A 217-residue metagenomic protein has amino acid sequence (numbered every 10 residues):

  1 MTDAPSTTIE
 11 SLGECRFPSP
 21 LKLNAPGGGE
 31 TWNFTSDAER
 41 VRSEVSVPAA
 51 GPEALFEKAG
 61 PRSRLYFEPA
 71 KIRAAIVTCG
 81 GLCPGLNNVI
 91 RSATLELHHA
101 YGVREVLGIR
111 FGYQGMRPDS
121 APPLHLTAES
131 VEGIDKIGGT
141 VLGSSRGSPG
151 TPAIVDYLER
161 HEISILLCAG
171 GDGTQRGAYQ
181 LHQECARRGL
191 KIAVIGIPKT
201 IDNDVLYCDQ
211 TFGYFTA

Functional and structural regions predicted by a protein language model:
M1-L23, E68-G115: N-terminal phosphate-binding or glycine-rich loops at protein starts, especially the Walker A/P-loop of NTPases
T2-P52: Helix-enriched interaction subdomains in cytosolic or periplasmic regions, typified by TIR/SEFIR signaling/NADase cores
F34-E68, Q114-S164, Q175, I197 (+2 more regions): Glycine-rich oxoanion-binding loops at beta->alpha junctions
R73-C83, T140-G143, S164-G170: Short glycine-rich or small-residue beta-strand-to-loop segments that form or flank ligand, phosphate, metal/Fe-S
L86, P118, G177-Y179, L206: Short glycine-/acidic-enriched loop or helix-start segments at secondary-structure transitions that form or flank
V89-A93, G173-I192: Short Gly/Thr/Asp-enriched flexible loops that form oxyanion-binding sites at enzyme active sites
V106-I109, L142-S144, C168-G170, R176 (+1 more regions): General beta-strand structural signal in soluble alpha/beta enzymes
H182-C208: Short, acidic/small-residue loops that bind anionic groups at enzyme active sites
